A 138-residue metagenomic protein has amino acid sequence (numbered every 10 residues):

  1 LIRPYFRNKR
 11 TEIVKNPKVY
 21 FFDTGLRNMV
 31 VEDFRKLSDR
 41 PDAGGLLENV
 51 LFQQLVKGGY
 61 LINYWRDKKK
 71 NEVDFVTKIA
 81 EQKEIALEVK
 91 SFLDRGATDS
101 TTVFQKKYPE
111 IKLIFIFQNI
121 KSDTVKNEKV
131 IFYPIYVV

Functional and structural regions predicted by a protein language model:
L1-K83: Accessory nucleic acid-recognition modules appended to NTPase machines
R3, R66, F117, I131-P134: Short loop/edge segments at beta-strand edges and connector loops that shape dinucleotide/nucleotide cofactor-binding
K57, T102-I111: Arginine/glycine-rich "motif VI" loop of SF2 helicases in the C-terminal RecA-like domain
I85-D94: Active-site ExK catalytic segment of metal-dependent nucleases
L93-V103: Active-site-adjacent loop/helix micro-motif of nuclease/hydrolase catalytic cores
K112-Q118: Short, hydrophobic beta-strand segments that form beta-sheet elements in well-ordered domains
I120-V138: Domain-level recognition of nuclease-like catalytic cores that cleave nucleotide substrates
